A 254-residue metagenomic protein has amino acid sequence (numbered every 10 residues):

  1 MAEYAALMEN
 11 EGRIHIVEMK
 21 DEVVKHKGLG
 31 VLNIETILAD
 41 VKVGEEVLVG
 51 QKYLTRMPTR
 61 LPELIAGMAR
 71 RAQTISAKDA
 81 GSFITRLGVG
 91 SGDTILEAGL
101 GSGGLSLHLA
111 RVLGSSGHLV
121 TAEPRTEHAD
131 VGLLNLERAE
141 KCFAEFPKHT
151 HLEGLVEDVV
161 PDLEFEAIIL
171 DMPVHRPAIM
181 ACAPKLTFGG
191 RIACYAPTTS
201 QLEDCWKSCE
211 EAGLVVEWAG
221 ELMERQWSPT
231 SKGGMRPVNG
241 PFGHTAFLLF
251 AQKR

Functional and structural regions predicted by a protein language model:
M1-P58: N-terminal auxiliary segments of SAM/dcSAM-dependent transferases
G67-G81: Conserved SAM-binding loop and adjacent beta-strand
G90, L113-G114, L186-G190: Helix-to-beta-strand junctions that scaffold the AdoMet/dcAdoMet cofactor pocket in Class I SAM-dependent enzymes
G90-G101: Conserved class I S-adenosyl-L-methionine
S102-S115, A183-P184: Conserved SAM-binding loop of SAM-dependent methyltransferases across substrates and taxa, primarily the Class I
S116-V120, I192: Short beta-strand element of Class I
A122-L170, H175: S-adenosyl-L-methionine
I179-F247: C-terminal substrate-binding/active-site "lid" region of AdoMet-derived donor-dependent transferases
